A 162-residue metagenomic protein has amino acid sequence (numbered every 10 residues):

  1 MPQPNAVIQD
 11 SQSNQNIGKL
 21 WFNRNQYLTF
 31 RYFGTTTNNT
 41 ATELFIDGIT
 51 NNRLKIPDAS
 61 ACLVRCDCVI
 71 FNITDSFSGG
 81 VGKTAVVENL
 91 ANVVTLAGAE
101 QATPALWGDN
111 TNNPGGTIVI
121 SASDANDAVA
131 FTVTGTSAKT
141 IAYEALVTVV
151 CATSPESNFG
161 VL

Functional and structural regions predicted by a protein language model:
M1-R24: Short, low-complexity N-terminal tether/leader segments at secretion or assembly junctions of large, surface-exposed
Q12, Y27-A61, V69-G82, V94-T140 (+1 more regions): Surface-exposed ligand/attachment interfaces on beta-rich extracellular proteins
G82-N89: N-terminal trafficking/processing presequences and adjacent post-cleavage segments of proteins routed to secretion
K139-V147: Edge beta-strands of jelly-roll/beta-sandwich modules across compartments, strongly enriched in secreted/luminal
V147-S154: Short beta-strand-to-coil "C-cap" segments at the C-terminal boundary of structured domains/repeats, marking
